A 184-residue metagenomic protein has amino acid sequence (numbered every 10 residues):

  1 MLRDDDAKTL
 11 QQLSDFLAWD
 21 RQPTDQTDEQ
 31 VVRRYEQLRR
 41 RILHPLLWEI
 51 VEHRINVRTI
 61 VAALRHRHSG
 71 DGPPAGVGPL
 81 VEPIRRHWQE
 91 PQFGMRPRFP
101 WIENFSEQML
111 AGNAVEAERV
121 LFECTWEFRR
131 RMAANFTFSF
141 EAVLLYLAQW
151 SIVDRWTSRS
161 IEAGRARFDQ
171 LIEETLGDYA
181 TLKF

Functional and structural regions predicted by a protein language model:
M1-F184: Extended alpha-helical surfaces
